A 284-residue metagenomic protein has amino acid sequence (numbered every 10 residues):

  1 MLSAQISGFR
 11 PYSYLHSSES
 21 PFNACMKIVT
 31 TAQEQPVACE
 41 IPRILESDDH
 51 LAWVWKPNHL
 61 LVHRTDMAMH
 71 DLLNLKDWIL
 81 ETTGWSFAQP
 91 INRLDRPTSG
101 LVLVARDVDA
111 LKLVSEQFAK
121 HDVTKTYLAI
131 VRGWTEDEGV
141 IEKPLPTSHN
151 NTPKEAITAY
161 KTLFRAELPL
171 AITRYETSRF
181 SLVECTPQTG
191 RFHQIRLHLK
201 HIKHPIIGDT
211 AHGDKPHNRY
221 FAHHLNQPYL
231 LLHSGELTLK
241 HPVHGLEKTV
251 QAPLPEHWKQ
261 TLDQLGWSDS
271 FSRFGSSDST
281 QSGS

Functional and structural regions predicted by a protein language model:
Q5-I6, E19: Charged/polar low-complexity intrinsically disordered segments
P11-L182, Y220-A222, P253-S268, R273-S276: RNA pseudouridine synthases
K56, L75, I79, T177-T238 (+1 more regions): Pseudouridine synthase
H59, K200, H244: Short, solvent-exposed loop/turn segments at secondary-structure junctions
S148, T186, K240-P242: A generic structural motif
